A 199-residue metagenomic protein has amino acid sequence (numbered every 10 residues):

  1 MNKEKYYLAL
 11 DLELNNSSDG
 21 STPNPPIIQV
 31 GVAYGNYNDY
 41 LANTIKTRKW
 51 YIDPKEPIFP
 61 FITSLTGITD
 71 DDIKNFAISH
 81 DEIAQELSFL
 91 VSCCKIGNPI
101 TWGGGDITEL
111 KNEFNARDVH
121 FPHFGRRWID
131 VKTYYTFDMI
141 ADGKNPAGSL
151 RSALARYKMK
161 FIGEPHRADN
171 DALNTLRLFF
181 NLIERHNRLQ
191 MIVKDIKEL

Functional and structural regions predicted by a protein language model:
M1-L12: N-terminal accessory regions of nucleic-acid-interacting proteins
K5, P23-T66, F89-L199: Metal-dependent phosphoesterase core characteristic of DEDDh/y 3'-5' exonuclease domains
L12-S21: Short acidic, Gly/Ser-rich segments with clustered Asp/Glu that frequently serve as metal-coordination loops in enzyme
S64-L87: Metal-dependent phosphoesterase signature
